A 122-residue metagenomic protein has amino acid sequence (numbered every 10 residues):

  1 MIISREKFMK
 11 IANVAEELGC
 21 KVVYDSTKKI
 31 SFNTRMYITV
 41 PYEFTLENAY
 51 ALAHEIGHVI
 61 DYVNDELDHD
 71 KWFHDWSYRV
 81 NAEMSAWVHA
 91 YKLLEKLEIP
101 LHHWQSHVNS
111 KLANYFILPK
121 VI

Functional and structural regions predicted by a protein language model:
M1, V63-L67, K120-I122: Short intrinsically disordered terminal tails
M1-N48, V59, V63: Active-site scaffold of zinc-dependent metalloenzymes
E6-K7, E43-L46, Y91-I122: Long, well-structured alpha-helical subdomains associated with metal-dependent extracellular/ecto-lumenal hydrolases
S31-N33, H69, L112: Short secondary-structure boundary/hinge segments and terminal tails
A51: Acidic/histidine-rich
H54, H58: Histidine-centered divalent metal-coordination motifs
Y62-K92: Post-HEXXH active-site segment of zinc metalloproteases
